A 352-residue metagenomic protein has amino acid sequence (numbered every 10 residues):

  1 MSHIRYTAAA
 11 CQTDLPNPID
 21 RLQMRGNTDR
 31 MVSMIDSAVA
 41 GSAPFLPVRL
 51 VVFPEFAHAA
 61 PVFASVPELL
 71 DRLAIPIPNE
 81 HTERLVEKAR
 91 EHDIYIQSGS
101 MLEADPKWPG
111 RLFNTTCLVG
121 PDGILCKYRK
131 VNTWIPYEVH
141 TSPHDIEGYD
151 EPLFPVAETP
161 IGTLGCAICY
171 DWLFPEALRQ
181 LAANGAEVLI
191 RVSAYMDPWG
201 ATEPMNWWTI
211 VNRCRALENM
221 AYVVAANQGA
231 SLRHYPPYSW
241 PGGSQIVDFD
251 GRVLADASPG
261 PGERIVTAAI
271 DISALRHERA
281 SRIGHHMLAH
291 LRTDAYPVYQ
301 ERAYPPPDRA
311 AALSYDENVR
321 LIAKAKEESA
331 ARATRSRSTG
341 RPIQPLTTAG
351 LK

Functional and structural regions predicted by a protein language model:
M1-L50, I190: N-terminal active-site segment of His-dependent metallophosphoesterases
A8, N114-L125, G243-D256: Short, glycine-anchored, charge-dense loop/turn motifs used at functional sites
N17-P18, A59-A64, P136: Short acidic/His/Gly/Ser-rich catalytic and metal-binding motifs that mark active-site loops of diverse hydrolases
R25-D29, D36-P121, L125-K127, Y195-R213 (+1 more regions): Cys-nucleophile CN-hydrolase/nitrilase-fold catalytic domain and related Cys-dependent amidase chemistry that acts on
P78-Q97, T163, C169-V266: CN hydrolase (nitrilase-like) catalytic-core segments centered on the catalytic cysteine and neighboring Lys/Glu
I96-E103, T133-T141, V224-G229: Short Pro/Gly-enriched beta-strand edge/turn motifs at strand-loop
A104-V188, V192-C214, G284: Active-site catalytic loop in hydrolytic enzyme cores
E218, N227-K352: C-terminal beta-strand edge segments of enzyme domains
